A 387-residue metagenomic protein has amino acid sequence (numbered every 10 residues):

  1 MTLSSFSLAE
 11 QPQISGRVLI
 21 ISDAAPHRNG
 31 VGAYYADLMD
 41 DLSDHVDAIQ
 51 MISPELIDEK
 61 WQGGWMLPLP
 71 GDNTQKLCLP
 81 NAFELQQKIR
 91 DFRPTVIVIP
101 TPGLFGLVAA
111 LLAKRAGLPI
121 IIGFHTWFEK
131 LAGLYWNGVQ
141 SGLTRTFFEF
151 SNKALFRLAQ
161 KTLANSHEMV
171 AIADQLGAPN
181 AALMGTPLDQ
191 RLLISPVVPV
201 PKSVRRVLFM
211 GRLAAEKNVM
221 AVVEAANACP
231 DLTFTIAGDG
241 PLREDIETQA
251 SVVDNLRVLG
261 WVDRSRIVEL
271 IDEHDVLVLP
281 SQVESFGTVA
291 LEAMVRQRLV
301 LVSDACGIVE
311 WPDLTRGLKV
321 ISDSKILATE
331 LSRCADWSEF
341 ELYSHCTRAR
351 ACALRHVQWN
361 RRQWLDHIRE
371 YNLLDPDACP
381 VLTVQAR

Functional and structural regions predicted by a protein language model:
G32-A33, R205, F209-A228, P241-D245: A conserved mid-protein helix/loop that constitutes part of the nucleotide-sugar donor-binding site
P102, Q282: Aromatic "clamp/platform" in nucleotide-sugar-dependent glycosyltransferases that forms part of the donor/acceptor
T144-P196: Donor nucleotide-sugar binding/catalytic pocket of nucleotide-sugar-dependent glycosyltransferases
F156, W261-V262, E269-H274: Short alpha-helical donor nucleotide-sugar binding micro-motif in glycosyltransferases
D245-S265: Nucleotide-activated donor-binding/catalytic signature segment of Leloir-type glycosyltransferases, i.e., the conserved
L299-V302: Short hydrophobic beta-strand element within catalytic cores of glycosyltransferases and related nucleotide-activated
V309-R333: Change "using UDP/GDP/dTDP sugars" to "using nucleotide sugars
E339-L373: A charged, aromatic-enriched C-terminal amphipathic alpha-helix characteristic of glycosyltransferases across folds
